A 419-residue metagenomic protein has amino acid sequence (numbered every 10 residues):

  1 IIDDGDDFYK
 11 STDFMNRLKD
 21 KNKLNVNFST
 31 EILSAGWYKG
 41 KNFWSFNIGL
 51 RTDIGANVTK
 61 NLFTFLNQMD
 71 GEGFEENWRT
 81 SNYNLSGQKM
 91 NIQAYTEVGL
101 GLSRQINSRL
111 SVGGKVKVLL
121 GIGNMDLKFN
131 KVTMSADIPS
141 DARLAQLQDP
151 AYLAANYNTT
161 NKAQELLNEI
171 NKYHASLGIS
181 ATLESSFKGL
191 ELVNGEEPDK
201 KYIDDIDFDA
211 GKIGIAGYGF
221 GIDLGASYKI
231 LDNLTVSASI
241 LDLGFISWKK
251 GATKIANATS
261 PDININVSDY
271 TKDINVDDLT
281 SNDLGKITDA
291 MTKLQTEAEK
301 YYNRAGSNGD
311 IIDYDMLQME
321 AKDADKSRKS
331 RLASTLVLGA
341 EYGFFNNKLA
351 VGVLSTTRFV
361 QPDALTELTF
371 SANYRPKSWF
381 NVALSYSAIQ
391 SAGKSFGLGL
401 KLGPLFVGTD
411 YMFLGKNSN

Functional and structural regions predicted by a protein language model:
I1-N419: Subset of outer-membrane beta-barrel
